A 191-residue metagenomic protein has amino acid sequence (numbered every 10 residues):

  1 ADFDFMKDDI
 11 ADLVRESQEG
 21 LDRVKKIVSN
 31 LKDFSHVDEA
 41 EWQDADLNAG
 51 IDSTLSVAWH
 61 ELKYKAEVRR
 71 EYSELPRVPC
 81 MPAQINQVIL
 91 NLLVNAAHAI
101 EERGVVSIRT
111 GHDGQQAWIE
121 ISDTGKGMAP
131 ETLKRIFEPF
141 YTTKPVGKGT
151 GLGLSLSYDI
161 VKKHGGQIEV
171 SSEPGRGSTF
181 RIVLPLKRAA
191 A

Functional and structural regions predicted by a protein language model:
K7, A11-V14, Q43-L55: A conserved beta-strand-to-alpha-helix junction within the catalytic ATP-binding
V37-A40, R77-C80, T143: Conserved micro-motifs of the catalytic ATP-binding
L47, G127-R135, G149: Short helix N-cap motif at coil->helix boundaries in the Bergerat
D52, K65-R77, D113: Conserved catalytic submotifs in the C-terminal HATPase_c
R103-Q115: Short beta-strand/loop element within the Bergerat-fold HATPase_c
G153, S157: Short alpha-helical Gxxx[C/S/T] motif in the catalytic ATP-binding
